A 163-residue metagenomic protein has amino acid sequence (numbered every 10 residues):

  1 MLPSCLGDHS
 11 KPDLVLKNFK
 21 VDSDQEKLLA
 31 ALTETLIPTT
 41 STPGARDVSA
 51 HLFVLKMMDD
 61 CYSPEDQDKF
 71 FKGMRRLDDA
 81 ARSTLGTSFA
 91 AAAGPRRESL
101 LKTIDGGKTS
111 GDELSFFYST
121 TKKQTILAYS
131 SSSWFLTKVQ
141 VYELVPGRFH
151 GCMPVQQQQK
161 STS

Functional and structural regions predicted by a protein language model:
L2-A31, T35: C-terminal segment of N-terminal export signals and the immediately downstream linker at the start of the mature
L2-S4, H9, T40, K108 (+1 more regions): A generic secondary-structure signal for well-formed alpha-helical elements
C5-K11, A45-L52: Short alpha-helical hairpin
D8-H9, L36, T40, C61 (+1 more regions): Short amphipathic alpha-helical segments enriched in hydrophobics
L14-N18, T39, Y62, G106: Residue-level detector of alpha-helix boundaries and kinks
F19, T35-V48: Long, well-ordered alpha/beta core segments of mature domains
F19-S23, G44, Q67, G111: A generic helix-loop boundary/linker signal
K27, A31, S49-S163: Mature-region segments of soluble proteins
